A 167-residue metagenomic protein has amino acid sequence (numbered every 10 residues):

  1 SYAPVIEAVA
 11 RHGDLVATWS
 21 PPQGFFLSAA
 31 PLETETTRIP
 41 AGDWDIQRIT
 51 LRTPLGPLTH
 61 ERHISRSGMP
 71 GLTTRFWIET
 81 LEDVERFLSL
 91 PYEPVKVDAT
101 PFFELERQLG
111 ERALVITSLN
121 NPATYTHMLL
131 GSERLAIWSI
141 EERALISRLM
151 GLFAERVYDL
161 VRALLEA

Functional and structural regions predicted by a protein language model:
S1-A167: Catalytic cores of TIM-barrel enzymes
